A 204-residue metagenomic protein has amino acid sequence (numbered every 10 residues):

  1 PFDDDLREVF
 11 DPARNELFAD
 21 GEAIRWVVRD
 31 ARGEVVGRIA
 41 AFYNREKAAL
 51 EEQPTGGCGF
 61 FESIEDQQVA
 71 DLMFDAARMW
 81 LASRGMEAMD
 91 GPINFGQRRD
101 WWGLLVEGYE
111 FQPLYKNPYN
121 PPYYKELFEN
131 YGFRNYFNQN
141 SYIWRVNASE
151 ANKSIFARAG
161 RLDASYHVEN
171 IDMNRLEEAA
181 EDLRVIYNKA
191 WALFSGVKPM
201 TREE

Functional and structural regions predicted by a protein language model:
P1-P12, A192-E204: Conserved GNAT-fold acetyl-CoA-binding loop/helix
E8-F18, L105-G108: Charged, often glycine-rich, active-site loop that binds/positions anionic groups
P12-V27, A31: A short helix-loop-beta-strand connector motif used in the catalytic cores of GNAT acetyltransferases and, in some
A23, T55, F137-Q139: Extracellular structured ligand-interaction cores
V27, E34-Y43: Conserved beta-strand in the GNAT
F42, A76, W80, I186-A190: Generic, well-ordered alpha-helical scaffold segments in large soluble proteins
A48-G132, V197: Acyl-donor binding region in acyl/amide transferases
P118-V197: Acyltransferase donor/substrate-recognition loop-hinge adjacent to the catalytic core
